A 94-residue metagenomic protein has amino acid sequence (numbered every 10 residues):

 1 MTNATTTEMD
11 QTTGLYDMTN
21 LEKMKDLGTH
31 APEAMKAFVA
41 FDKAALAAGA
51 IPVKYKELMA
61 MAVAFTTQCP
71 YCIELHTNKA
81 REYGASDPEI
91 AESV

Functional and structural regions predicted by a protein language model:
M1-Y55: Acidic, glycine/proline-rich low-complexity segments that act as flexible tails and inter-domain linkers
N3-A4, M59, G84: Residue-level detector of intrinsically disordered, flexible termini and proteolytic processing junctions
M35, L75-I90: Iron-sulfur (Fe-S) cluster-binding segments and ferredoxin-like electron-carrier domains, especially [2Fe-2S]
D42-K43, A60, T77-R81, V94: Amphipathic alpha-helical segments within well-ordered protein domains
A50-T67, P88-V94: Immediate flanking context of iron-sulfur cluster ligation sites
C69-C72: Short cysteine clusters
